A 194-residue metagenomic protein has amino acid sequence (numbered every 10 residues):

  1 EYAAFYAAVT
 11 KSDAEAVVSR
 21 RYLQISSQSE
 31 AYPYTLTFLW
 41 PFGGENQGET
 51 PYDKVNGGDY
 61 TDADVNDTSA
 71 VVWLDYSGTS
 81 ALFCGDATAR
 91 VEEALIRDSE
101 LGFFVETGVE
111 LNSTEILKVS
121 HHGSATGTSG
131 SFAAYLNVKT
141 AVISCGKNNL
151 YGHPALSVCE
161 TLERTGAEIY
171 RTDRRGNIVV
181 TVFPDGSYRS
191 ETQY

Functional and structural regions predicted by a protein language model:
E1-Y194: Non-globular, low-confidence helical/coil segments that flank catalytic cores
